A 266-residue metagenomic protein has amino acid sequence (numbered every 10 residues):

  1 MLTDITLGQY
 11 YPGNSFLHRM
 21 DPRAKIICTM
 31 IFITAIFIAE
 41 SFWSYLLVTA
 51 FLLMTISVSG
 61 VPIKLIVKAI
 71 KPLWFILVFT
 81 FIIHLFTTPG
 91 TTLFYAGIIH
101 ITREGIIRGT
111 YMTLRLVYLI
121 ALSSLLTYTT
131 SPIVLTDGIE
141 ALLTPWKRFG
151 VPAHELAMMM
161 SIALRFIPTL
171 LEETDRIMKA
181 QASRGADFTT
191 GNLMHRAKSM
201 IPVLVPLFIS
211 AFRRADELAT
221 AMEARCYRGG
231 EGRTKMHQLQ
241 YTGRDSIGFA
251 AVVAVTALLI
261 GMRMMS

Functional and structural regions predicted by a protein language model:
M1-S44, V48-S57, A141-V151, E155-M158 (+2 more regions): Transmembrane alpha-helix interface motif
N14, F37, G60-L65, A96 (+4 more regions): Membrane-helix interfacial "entry" motifs
K25, K64-W74, G248: Alpha-helical transmembrane segments and their helix-start/interface "positive-inside/aromatic belt" motifs in integral
S41, Y45, G60-K64, T88-A96 (+2 more regions): Transmembrane helix-loop junctions in multipass membrane proteins, especially transporters and channels
F51-V61, I76-F79: Alpha-helical transmembrane segments and their membrane-interface exit regions
A69-L73, L77, T113, V117 (+4 more regions): Loop-to-transmembrane-helix entry motif
L73-A186: Juxtamembrane/interface alpha-helical elements of multi-pass membrane proteins
